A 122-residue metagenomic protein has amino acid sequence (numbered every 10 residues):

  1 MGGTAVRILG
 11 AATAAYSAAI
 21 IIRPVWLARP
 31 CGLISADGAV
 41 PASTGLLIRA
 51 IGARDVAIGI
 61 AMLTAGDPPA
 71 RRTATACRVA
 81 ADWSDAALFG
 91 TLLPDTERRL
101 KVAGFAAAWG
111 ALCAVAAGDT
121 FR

Functional and structural regions predicted by a protein language model:
M1-R122: Short amphipathic, positively biased membrane-proximal segments that drive organelle/inner-membrane targeting
